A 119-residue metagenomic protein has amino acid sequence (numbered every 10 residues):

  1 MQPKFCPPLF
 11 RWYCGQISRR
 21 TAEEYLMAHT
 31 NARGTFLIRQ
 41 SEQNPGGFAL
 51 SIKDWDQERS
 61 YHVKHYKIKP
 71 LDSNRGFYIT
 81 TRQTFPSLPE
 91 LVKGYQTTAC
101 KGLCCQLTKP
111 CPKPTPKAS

Functional and structural regions predicted by a protein language model:
M1-S119: Domain-scale recognition of modular recruitment/scaffold domains used in eukaryotic signaling
